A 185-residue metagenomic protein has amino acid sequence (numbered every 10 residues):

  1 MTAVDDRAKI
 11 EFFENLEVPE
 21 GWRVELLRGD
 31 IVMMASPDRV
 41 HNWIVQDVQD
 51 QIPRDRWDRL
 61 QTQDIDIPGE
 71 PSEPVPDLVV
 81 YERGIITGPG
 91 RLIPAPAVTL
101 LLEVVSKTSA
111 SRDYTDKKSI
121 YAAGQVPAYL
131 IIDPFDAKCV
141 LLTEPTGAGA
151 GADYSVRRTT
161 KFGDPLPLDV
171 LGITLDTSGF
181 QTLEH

Functional and structural regions predicted by a protein language model:
M1-H185: Gly/Pro/Ser/Thr-rich low-complexity, intrinsically disordered segments predominantly at protein N-termini
